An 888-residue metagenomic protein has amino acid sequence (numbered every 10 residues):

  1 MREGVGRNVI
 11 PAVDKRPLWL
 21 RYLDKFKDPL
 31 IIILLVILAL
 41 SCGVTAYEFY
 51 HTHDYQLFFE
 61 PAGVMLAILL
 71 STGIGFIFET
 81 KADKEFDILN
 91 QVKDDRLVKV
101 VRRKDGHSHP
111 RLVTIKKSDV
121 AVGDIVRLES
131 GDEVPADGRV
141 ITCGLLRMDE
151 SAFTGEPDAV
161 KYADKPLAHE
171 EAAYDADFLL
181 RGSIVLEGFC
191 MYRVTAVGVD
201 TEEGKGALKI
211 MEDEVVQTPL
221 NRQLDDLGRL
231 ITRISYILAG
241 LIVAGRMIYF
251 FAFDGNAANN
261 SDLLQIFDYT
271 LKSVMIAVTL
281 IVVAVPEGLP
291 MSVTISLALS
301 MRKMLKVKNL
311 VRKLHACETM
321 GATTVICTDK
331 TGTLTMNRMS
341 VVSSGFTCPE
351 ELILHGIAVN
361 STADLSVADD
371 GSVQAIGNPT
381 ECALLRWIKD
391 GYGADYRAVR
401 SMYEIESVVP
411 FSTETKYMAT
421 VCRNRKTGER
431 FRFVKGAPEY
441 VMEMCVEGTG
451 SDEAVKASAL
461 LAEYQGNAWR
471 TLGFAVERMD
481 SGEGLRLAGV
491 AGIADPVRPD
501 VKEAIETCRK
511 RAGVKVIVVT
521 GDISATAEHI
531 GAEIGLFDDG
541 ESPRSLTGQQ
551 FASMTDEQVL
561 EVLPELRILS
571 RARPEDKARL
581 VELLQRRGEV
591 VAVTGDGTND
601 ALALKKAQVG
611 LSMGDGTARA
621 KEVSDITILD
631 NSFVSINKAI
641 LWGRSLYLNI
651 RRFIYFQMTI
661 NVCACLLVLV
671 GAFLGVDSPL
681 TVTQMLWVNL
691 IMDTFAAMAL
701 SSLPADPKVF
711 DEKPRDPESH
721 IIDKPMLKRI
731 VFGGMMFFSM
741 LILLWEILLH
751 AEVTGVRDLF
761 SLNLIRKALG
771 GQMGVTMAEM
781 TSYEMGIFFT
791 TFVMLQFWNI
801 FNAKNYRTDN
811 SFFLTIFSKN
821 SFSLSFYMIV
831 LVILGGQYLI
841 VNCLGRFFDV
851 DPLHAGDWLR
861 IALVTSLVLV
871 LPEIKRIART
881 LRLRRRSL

Functional and structural regions predicted by a protein language model:
M1-I722, M735, F789, F797 (+1 more regions): Conserved cytosolic headpiece of P-type ATPases
M247-A257, I742-I765, N842-G845: Membrane-helix interface motif
N256-Y269, E752-A778, P852: Membrane-interfacial helical/loop segments at transmembrane boundaries in membrane proteins
R729-E746, M794: Alpha-helical transmembrane segments of multi-pass integral membrane proteins
M777, T790-V793: A glycine-rich beta-turn/hairpin centered on an aromatic-Pro dipeptide
M780-M785: Transmembrane alpha-helix entry/boundary detector in multi-pass membrane proteins
M794-F801: Hydrophobic transmembrane alpha-helices of secondary-active transporters and Na+-translocating membrane complexes
